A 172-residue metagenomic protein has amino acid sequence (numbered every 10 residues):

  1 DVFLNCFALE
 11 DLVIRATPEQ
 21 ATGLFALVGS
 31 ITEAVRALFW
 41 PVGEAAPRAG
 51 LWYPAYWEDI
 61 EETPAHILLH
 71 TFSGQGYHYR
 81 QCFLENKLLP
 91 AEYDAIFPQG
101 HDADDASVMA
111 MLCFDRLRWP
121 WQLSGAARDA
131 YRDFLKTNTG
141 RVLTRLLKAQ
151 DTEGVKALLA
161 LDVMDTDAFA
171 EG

Functional and structural regions predicted by a protein language model:
D1-D165, G172: Solvent-exposed loop and capping/linker segments of extracellular ligand-binding repeat ectodomains
